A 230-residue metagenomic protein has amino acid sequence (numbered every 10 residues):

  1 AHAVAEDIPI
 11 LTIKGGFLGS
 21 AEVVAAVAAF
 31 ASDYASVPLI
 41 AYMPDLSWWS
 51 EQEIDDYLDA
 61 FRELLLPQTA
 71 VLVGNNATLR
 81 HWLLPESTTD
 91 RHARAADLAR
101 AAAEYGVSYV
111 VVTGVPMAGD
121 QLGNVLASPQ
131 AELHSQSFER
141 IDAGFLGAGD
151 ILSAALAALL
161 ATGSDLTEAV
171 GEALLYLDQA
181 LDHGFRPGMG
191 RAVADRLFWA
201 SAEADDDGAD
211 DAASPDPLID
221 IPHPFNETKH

Functional and structural regions predicted by a protein language model:
A1-W48, W199-D207, A212-P217, E227: Conserved N-terminal subdomain of the carbohydrate kinase-like
G19, D45-S47, T78, G114-A118 (+2 more regions): Glycine-rich beta-alpha junction loops
E53-L133: Conserved phosphate/ATP/ADP-binding segment of small-molecule kinases
R80-H81, A143-L166, V170: Short, small-residue alpha-helix embedded
S87-D97, L160-G171: Short, charged, surface-exposed loops that flank catalytic or proteolytic processing sites
L133-L146: Short pre-catalytic strand/loop immediately N-terminal to key active-site residues, enriched for Gly-Thr
T167-H230: Charged C-terminal helix
